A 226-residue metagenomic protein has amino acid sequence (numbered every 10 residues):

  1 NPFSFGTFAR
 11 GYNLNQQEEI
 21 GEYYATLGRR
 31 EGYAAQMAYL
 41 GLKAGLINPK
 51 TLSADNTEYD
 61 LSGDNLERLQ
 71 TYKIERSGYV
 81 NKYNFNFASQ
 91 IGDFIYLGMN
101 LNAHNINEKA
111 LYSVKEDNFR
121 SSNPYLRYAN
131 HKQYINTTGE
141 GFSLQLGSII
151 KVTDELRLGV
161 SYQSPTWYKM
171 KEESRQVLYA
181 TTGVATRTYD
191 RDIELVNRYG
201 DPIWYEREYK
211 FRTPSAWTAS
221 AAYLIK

Functional and structural regions predicted by a protein language model:
N1-K226: Outer-membrane beta-barrel porins/channels
